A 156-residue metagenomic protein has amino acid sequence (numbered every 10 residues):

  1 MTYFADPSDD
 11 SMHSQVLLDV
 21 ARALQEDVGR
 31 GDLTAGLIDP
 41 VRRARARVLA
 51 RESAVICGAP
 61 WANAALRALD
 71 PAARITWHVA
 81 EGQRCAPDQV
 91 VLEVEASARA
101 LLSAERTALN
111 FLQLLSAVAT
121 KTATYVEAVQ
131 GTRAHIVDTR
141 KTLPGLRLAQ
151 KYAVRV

Functional and structural regions predicted by a protein language model:
T2-V156: Acidic/glycine-rich phosphate/pyrophosphate-binding loops and surrounding catalytic core that coordinate Mg2+
